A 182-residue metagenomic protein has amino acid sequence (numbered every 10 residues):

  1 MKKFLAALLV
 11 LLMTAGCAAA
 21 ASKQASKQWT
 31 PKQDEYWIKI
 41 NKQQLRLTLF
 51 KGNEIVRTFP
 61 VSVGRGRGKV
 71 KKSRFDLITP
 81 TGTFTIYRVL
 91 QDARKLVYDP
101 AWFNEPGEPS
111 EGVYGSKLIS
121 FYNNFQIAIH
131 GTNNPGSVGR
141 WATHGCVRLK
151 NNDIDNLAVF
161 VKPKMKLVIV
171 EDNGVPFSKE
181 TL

Functional and structural regions predicted by a protein language model:
F4-M13: Sec-dependent N-terminal signal peptides
T14-A18: C-terminal segment of classical bacterial N-terminal signal peptides
A19-N123, L182: Cell wall/extracellular polymer interaction/catalysis modules
S26-Q33, D92-L182: Exported/periplasmic cell-wall-interacting domains
